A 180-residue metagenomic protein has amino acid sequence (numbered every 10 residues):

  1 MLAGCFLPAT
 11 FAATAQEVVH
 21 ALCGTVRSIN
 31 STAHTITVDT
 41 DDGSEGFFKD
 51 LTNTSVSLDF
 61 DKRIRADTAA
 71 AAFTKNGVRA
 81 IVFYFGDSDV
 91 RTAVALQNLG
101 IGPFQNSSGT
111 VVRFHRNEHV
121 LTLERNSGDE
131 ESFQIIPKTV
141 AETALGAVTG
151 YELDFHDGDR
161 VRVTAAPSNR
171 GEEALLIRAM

Functional and structural regions predicted by a protein language model:
L2-L51, L58-K138, T143-M180: Short, flexible, surface-exposed loop segments at domain boundaries
